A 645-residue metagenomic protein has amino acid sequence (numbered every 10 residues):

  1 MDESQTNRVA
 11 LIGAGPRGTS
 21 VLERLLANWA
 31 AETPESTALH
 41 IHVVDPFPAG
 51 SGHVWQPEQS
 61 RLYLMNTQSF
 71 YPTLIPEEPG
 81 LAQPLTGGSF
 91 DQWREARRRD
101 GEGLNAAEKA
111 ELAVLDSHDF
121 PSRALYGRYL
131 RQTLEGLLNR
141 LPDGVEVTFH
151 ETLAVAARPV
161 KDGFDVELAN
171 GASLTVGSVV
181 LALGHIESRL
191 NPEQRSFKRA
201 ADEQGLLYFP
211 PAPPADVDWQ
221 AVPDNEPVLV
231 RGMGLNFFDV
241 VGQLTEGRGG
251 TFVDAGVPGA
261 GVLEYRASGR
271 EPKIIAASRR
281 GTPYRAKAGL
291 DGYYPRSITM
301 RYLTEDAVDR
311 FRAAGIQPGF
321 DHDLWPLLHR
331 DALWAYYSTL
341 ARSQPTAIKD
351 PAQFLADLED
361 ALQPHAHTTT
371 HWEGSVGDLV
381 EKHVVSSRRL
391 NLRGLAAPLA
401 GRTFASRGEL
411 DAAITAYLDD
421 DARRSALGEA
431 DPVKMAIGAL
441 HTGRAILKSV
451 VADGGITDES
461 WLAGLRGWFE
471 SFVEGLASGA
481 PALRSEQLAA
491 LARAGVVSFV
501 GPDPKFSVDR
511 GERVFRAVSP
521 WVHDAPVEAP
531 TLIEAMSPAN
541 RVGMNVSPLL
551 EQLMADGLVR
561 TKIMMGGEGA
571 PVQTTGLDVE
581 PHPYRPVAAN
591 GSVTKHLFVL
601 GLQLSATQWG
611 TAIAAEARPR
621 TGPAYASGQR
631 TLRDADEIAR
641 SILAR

Functional and structural regions predicted by a protein language model:
M1-Q59, K109-A644: Flavin (primarily FAD) cofactor-binding/catalytic cores of flavoenzymes
F47-K109: Redox-cofactor-proximal catalytic regions of oxidoreductases
